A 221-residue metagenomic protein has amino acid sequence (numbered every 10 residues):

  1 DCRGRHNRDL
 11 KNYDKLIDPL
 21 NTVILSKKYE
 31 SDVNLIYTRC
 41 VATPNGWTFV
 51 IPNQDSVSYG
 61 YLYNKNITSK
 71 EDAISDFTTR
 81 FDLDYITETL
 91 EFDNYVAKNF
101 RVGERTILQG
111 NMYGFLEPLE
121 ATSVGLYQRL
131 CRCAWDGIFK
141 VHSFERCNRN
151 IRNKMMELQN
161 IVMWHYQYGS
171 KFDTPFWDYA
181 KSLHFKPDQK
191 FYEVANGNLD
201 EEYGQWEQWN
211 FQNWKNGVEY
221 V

Functional and structural regions predicted by a protein language model:
D1-L83, C131: Predominantly flavin-linked oxidoreductase catalytic cores and closely associated redox partners
N7, N12, N21, N34 (+10 more regions): Detector for Asparagine
Y13, Y29, Y37, Y59-Y63 (+10 more regions): Sequence-level detector for tyrosine residue identity
W47, V102-T106, F176-S182: Bulky hydrophobic/aromatic packing residues
Q54, Y63-Y166: FAD/FMN-dependent oxidoreductases across multiple families
D136-V221: Long, low-complexity C-terminal extensions of enzymes
